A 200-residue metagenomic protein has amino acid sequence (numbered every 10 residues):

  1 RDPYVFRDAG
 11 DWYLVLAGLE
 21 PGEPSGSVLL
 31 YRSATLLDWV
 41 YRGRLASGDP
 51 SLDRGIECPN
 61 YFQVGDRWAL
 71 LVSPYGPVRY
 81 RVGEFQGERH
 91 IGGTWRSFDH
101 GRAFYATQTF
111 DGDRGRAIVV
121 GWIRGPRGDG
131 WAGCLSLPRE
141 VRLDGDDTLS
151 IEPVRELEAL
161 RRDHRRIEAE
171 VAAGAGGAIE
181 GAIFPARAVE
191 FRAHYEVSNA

Functional and structural regions predicted by a protein language model:
R1-G22, S27-Y31, Y41-P50, C58-P74 (+1 more regions): Hydrophobic core segments of beta-strands in well-ordered, beta-rich domains
R1-R7, L16, D38-N60, R89-T107 (+2 more regions): Surface loop/turn signatures of beta-propeller and other carbohydrate-active proteins
G10, A34-L37, S136: Structured loop/turn residues at beta-strand edges in well-structured enzyme cores
E23-L29, P77-G83, L137-P138: Structural motif
A34-L37, E84-E88: Short loop/turn segments that connect beta-strands within beta-propeller blades
R79, Q86-T94, D99-R102, F110-A200: Beta-rich accessory regions
